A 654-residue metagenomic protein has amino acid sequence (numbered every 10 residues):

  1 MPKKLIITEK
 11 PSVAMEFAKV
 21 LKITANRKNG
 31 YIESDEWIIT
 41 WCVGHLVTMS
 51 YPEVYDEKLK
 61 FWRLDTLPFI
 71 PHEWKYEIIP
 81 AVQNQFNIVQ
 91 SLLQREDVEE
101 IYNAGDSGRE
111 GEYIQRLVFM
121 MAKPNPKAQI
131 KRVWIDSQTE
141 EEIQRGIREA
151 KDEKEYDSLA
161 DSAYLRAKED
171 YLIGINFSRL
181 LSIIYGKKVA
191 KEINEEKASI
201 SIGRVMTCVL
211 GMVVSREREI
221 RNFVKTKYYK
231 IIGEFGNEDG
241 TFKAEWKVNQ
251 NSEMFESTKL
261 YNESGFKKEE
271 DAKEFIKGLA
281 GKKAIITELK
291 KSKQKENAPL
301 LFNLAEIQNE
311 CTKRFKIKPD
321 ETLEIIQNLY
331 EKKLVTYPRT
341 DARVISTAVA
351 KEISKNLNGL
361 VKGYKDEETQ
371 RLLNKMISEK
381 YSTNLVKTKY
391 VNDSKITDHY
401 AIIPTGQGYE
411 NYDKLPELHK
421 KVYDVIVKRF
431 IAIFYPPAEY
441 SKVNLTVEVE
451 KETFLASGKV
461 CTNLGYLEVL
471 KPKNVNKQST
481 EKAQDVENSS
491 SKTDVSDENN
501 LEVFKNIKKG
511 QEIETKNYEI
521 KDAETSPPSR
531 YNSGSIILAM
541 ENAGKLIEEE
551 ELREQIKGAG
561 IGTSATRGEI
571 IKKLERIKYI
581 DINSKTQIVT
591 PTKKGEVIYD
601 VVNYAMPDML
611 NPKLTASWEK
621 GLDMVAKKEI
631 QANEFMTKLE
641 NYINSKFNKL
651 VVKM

Functional and structural regions predicted by a protein language model:
M1-R179, F266, K387, N500 (+1 more regions): Intrinsically disordered, low-complexity regulatory segments
P2-L5, T24, K28, V82 (+7 more regions): Basic, low-complexity terminal or inter-domain segments flanking catalytic cores
P52, D97-Y102, Q144, K243-E269 (+2 more regions): OB-fold/S1-family RNA-binding modules
E192-S201, V213-K268, R314, P338 (+1 more regions): C-terminal helical "lid" subdomain and adjoining coupling/linker elements of P-loop NTPases
M206: Conserved PLP-enzyme active-site core in the AAT-like
E256-L300, Q308: Metal- or metallocofactor-binding catalytic centers and their adjacent structured scaffolds across diverse enzyme
E310, R314-K318: A conserved hydrophobic secondary-structure block that centers on an alpha-helix together with its immediately flanking
